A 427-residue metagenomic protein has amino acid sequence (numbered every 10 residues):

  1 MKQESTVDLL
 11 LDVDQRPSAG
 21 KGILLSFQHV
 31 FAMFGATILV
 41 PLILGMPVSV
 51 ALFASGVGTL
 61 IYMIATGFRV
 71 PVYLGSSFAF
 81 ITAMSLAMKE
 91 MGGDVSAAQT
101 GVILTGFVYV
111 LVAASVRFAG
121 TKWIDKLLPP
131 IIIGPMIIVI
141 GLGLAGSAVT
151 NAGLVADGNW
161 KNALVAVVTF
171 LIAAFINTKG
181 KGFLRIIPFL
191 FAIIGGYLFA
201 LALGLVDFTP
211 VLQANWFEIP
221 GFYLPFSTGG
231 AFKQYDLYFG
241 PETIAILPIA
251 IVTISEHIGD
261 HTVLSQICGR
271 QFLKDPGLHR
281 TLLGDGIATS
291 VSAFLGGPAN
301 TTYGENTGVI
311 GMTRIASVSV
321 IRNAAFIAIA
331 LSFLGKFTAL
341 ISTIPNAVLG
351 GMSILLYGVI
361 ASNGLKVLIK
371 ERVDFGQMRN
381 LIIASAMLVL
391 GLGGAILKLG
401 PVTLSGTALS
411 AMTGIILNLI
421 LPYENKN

Functional and structural regions predicted by a protein language model:
M1-L24, F208-F232, Q266-L273, T281 (+1 more regions): Intrinsically disordered, low-complexity non-transmembrane regions of multi-pass membrane transporters
M1-L74, F78-D94: N-terminal signal-anchor module of multipass membrane proteins
T6, F34-G35, T169-K179, I187 (+5 more regions): Juxtamembrane interface elements at the cytosolic ends of transmembrane helices in multi-pass membrane proteins
L9-A19, G45-M63, A245-V318: Membrane-embedded helical hairpins/re-entrant loop segments and their flanking transmembrane helices within multi-pass
G20-A36, K161-T169, I187-P188, I219-D260 (+1 more regions): Hydrophobic, membrane-embedded alpha-helices of multi-pass small-molecule transporters
I38-I43, Y73-L86, G259-C268, A299-M312 (+2 more regions): Re-entrant/interfacial helical elements at transmembrane boundaries that shape and gate the permeation pathway
S85-M91, N177, N306-I321, I327-S332: Interfacial segments of multi-pass membrane proteins
D94-D207, N323-N427: Membrane-embedded alpha-helical modules
